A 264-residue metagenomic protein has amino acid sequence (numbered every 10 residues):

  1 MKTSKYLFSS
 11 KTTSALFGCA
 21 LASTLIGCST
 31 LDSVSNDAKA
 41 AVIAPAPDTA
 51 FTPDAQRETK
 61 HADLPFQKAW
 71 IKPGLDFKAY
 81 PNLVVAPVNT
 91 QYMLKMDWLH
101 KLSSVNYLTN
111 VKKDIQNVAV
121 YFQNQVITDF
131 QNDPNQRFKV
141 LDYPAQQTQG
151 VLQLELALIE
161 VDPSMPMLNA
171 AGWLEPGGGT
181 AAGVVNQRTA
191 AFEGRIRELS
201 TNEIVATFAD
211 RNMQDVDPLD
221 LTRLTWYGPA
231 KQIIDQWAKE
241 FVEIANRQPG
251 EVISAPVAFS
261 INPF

Functional and structural regions predicted by a protein language model:
K2-F17: Bacterial N-terminal signal peptides that target proteins for export
T24-G27: C-terminal motif of bacterial Sec signal peptides marking the signal peptidase cleavage site
S29-A40, T49-I71, G183-E193, S200-F264: C-terminal/domain-edge helix-coil "capping" segments
K78-Q153: N-terminal segment of the mature soluble domain
P87-N89, L158-D162, A209-N212: A mature extracytoplasmic/lumenal domain signature
M96-S104, A170-W173, A209-N212: Short, flexible, mixed-charge acidic loops at enzyme active sites
A119, Q123-I127, Q131, L158 (+2 more regions): Extracytoplasmic/secreted envelope proteins and their assembly/folding machinery, especially bacterial periplasmic
N132-T201: Surface-exposed short loop/turn segments
